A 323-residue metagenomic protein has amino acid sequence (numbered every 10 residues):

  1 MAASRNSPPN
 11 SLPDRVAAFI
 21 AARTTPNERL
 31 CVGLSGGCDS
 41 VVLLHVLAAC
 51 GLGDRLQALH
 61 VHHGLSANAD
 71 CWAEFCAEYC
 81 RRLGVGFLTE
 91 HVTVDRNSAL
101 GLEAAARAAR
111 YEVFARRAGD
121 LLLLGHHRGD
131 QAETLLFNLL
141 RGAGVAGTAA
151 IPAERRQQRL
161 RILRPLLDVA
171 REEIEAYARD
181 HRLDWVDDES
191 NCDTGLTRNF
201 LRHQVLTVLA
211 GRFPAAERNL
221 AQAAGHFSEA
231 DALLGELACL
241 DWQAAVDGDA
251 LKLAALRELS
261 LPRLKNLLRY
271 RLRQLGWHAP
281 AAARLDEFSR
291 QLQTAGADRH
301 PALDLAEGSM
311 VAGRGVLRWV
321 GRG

Functional and structural regions predicted by a protein language model:
A2-D39, R55-L59, H63, V92-R96 (+3 more regions): AMP-forming adenylation/ATP pyrophosphatase catalytic core
A2-T207: Core alpha/beta nucleotide-donor-binding catalytic domains of modification enzymes
R141, V145, A210-P214, A232 (+2 more regions): Alpha-helix boundary/capping and short turn/kink residues
E175-G225, E229-A232, H300, A312-G315 (+1 more regions): Mid-to-C-terminal catalytic subdomains of enzymes that bind/position adenosyl phosphate moieties or nucleic-acid
